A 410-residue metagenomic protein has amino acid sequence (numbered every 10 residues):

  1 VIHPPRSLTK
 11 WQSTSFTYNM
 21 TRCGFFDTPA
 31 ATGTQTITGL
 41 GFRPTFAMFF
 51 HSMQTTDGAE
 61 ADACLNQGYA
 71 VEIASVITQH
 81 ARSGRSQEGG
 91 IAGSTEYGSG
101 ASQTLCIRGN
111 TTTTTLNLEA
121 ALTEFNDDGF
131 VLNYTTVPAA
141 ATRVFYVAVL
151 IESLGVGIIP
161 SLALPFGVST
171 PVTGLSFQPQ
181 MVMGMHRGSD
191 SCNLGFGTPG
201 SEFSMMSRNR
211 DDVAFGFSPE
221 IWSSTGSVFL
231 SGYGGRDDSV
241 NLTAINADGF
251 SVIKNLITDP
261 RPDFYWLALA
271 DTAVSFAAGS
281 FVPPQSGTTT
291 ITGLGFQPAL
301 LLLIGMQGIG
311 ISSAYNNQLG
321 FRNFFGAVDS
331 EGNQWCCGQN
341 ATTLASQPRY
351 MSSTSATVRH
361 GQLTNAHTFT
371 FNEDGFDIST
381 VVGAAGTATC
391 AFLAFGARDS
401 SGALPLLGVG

Functional and structural regions predicted by a protein language model:
V1-T17: Short, intrinsically disordered N-terminal pre-domain segments
T14-G410: Surface-exposed molecular-recognition determinants
